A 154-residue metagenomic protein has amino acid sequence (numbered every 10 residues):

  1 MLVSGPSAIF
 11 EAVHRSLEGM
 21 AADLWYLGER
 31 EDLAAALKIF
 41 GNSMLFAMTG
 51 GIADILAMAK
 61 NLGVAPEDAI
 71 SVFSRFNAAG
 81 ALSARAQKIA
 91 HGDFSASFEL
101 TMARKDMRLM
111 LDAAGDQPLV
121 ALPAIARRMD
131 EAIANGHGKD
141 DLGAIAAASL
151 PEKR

Functional and structural regions predicted by a protein language model:
M1-E18, L24-L27, F40-M48, L56-L62 (+1 more regions): Short beta-strand and adjoining strand-loop segment in the mid-core of the Rossmann-like NAD(P)-dependent dehydrogenase
E11, K153-R154: Hydrophobic alpha-helical segments
H14-E31, A78-Q87: Acidic-glycine-rich active-site phosphate/pyrophosphate-binding loop
L33-I145, S149-E152: Helical "substrate-binding/catalytic lid" subdomain of Rossmann-like NAD(P)-dependent dehydrogenases/reductases
